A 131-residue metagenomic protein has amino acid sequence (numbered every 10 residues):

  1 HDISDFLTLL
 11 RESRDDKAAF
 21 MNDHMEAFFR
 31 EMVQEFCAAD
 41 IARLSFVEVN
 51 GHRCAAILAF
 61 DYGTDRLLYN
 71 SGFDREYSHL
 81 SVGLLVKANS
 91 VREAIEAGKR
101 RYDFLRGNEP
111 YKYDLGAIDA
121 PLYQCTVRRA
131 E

Functional and structural regions predicted by a protein language model:
H1-H79: A conserved beta-strand-loop-helix scaffold within acyl/acetyltransferase catalytic domains
Q34, N89-E96: Short glycine/serine- and small hydrophobic-enriched flexible loop segments
A42, E96-K99: Short, high-confidence coil segments that cap the C-terminus of an alpha-helix and link into the following beta-strand
V49, K99-E131: Active-site/acyl-donor-binding loops of N-acyltransferases
S78-R92: Conserved acetyl-CoA-binding loop-helix of GNAT-fold acetyltransferases
